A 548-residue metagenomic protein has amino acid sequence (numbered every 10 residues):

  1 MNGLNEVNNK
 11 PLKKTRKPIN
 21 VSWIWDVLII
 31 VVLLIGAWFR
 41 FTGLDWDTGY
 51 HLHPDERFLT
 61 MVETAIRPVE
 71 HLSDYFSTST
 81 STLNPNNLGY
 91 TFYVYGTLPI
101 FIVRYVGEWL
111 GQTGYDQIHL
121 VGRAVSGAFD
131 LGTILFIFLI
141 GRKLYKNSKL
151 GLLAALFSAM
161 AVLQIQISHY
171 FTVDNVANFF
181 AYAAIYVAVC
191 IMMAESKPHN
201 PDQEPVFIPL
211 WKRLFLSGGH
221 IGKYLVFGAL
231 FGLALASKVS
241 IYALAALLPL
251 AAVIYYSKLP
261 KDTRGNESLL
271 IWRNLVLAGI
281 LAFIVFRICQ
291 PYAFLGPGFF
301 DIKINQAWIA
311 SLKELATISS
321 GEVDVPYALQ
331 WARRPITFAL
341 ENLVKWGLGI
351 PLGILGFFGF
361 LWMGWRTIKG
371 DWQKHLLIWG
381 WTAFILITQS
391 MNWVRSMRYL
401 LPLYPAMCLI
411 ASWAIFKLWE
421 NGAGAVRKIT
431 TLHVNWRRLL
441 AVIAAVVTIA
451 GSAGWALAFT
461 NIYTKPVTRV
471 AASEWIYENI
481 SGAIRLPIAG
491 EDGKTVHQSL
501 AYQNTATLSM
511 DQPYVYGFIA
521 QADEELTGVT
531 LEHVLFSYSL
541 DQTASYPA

Functional and structural regions predicted by a protein language model:
E6, V187-G219, L230-F231, L244-F283 (+3 more regions): Perimembrane helix-loop-helix junctions
I30, L409, A414-L457: Signature aromatic-anchored transmembrane alpha helix within multi-pass, membrane-resident enzymes that catalyze glycan
V31-V32, I137-M160, D202, I208-G218 (+3 more regions): Transmembrane-helix signature of polytopic, membrane-embedded enzymes that assemble or transfer cell-envelope glycans
G36, A154-A159, Y186, F231 (+1 more regions): Short helix- or helix-capping micro-motifs that position conserved polar/aromatic residues at function-defining sites
L59-D74, T78-S81, P85-G114, I118 (+12 more regions): Transmembrane-lumen/periplasm boundary regions of multi-pass, lipid-linked membrane glycan transferases
A124-Y145, A183-V187, F358-F360, G364: Transmembrane-helix motifs of polytopic, lipid-linked glycan transferases
I167-S168, D174-N178, A234, V239 (+5 more regions): Hydrophobic/aromatic-rich transmembrane helices and adjacent perimembrane loops
L210-K238, L340-N342, I385-S390: Membrane-interface alpha helices of multi-pass inner-membrane proteins
